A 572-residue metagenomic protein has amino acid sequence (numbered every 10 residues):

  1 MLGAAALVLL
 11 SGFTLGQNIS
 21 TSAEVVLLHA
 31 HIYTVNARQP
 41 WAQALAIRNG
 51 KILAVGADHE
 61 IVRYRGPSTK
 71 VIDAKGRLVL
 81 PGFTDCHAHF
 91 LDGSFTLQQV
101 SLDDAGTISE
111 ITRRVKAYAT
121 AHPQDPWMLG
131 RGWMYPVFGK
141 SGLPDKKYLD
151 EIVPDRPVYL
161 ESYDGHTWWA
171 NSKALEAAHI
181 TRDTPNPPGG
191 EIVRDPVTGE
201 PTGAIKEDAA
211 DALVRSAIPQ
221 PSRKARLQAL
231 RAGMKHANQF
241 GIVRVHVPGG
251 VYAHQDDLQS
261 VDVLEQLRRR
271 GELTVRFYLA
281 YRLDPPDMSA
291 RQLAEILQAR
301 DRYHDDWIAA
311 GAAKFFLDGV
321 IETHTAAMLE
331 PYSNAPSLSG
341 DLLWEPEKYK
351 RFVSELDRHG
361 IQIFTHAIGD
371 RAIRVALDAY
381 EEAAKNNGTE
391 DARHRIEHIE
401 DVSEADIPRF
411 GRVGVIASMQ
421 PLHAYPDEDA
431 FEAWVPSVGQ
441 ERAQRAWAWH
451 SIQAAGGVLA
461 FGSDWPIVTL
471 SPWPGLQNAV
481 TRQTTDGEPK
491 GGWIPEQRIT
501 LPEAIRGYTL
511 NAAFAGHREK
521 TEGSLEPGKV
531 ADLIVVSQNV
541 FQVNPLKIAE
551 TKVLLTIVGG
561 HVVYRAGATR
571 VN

Functional and structural regions predicted by a protein language model:
L2-T14: Bacterial N-terminal signal peptides
F13-L28, A37-E295, R302, G311 (+8 more regions): Divalent metal-binding segments
Q228, S354-F364, R371-H394, H398-I399 (+4 more regions): His/Asp/Glu-enriched, well-ordered alpha-helical/loop segment that forms or immediately abuts the divalent-metal
D301-Y303, G411-G414: Structural alpha-helical segments in enzyme catalytic/regulatory domains
L317-V320, I416-L422: Short, solvent-exposed beta-strand-terminating loops
R565-N572: Extracellular/periplasmic ectodomains of large secreted or surface enzymes and adhesion receptors
